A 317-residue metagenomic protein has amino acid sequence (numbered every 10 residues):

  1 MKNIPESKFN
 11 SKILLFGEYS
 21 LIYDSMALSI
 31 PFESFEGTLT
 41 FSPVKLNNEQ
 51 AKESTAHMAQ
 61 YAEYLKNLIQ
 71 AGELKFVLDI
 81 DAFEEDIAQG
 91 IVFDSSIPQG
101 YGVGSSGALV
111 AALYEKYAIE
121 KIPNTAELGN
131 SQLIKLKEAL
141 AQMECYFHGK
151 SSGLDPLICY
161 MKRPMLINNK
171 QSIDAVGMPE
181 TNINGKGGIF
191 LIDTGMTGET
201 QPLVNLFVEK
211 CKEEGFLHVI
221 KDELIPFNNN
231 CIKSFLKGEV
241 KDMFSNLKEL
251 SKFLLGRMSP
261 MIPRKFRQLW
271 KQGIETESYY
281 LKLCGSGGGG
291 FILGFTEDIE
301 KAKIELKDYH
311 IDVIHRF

Functional and structural regions predicted by a protein language model:
M1-F16, S20-I22, S29-I30, T40-I87 (+5 more regions): C-terminal nucleotide
E33: Gly/Ser-rich catalytic/binding loops embedded in alpha/beta enzyme cores
E36: Glycine-rich, flexible N-terminal cofactor/catalytic loop recognition
S96-A108: Gly/Ser-rich catalytic serine loop of serine hydrolases
G104-S106, C284-G289: Glycine-rich beta-strand-to-loop/alpha-helix junction loops that act as flexible
A108-E120: Stable alpha-helical structural segments in soluble proteins, enriched in small hydrophobic residues
